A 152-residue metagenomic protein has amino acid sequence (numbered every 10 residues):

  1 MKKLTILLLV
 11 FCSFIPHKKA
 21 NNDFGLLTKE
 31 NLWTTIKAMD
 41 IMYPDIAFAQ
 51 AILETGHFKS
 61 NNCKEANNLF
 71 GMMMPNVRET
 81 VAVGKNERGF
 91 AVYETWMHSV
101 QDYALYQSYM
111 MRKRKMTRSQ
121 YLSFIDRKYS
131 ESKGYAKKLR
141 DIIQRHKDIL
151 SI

Functional and structural regions predicted by a protein language model:
M1-K2, H17: Compositionally biased, low-complexity segments enriched in small residues
K2-K3, R118: Short amphipathic alpha-helical segments that mediate assembly, nucleic-acid/protein binding, or membrane association
L4-S13: Sec-dependent N-terminal signal peptides
F14-I152: Catalytic cores of secreted/periplasmic lytic hydrolases that degrade extracellular macromolecules
